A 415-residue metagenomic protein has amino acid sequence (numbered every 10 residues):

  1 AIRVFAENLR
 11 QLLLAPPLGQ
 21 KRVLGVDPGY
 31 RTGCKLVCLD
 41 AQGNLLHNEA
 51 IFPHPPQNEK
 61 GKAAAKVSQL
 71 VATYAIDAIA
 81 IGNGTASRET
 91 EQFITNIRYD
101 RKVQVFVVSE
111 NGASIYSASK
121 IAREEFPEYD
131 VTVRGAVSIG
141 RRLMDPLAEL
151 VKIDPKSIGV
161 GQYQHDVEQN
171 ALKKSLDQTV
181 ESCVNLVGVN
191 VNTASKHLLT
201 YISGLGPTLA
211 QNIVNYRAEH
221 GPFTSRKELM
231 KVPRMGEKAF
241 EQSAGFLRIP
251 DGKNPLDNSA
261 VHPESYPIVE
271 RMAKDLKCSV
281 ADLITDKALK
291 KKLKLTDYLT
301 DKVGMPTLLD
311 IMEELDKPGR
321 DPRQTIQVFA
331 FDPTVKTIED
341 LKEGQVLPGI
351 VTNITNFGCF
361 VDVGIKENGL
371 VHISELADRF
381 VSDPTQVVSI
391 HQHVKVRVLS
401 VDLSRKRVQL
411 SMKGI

Functional and structural regions predicted by a protein language model:
A1-V23, Y30-T32, L39-L46, A50-Y201: Nucleotide/phosphate-binding catalytic cleft detector across ATP-hydrolyzing and phosphate-transferring enzymes
Q20-G25, K35, E91-I94, S225-E228 (+3 more regions): Short beta-alpha junctions and helix-cap segments that line functional grooves
Y30-G33, L45, S87-T90, A113-Y116 (+5 more regions): Flexible loop/turn segments at secondary-structure boundaries
I115, E124-P222, E237-V269, A273 (+3 more regions): Long, highly charged, low-complexity intrinsically disordered interaction regions that mediate electrostatic DNA/RNA
I249-I415: Single-stranded RNA-binding regions, centering on S1/OB-family and related RNA-binding modules
